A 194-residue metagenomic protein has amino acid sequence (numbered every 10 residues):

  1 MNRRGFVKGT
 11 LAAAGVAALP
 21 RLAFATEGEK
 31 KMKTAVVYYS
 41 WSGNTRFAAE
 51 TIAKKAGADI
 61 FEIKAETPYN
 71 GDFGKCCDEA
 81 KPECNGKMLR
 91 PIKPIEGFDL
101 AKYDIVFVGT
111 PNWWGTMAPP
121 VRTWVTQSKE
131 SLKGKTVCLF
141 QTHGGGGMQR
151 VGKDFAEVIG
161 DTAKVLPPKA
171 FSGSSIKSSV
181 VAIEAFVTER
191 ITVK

Functional and structural regions predicted by a protein language model:
G5-A25: N-terminal export signals
T26-A35, Y39-D72, D78-K194: FMN-binding flavodoxin-like domain, especially the glycine-rich phosphate-binding loop
